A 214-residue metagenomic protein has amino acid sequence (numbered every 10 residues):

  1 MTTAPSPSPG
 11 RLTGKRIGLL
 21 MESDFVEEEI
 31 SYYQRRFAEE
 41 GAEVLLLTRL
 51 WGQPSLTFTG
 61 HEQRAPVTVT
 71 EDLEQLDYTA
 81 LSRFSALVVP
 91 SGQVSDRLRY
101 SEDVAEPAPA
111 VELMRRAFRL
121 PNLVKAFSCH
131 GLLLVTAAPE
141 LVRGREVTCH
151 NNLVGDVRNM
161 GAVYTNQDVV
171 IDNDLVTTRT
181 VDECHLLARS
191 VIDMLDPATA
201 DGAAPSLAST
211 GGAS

Functional and structural regions predicted by a protein language model:
M1-N122, L133-R143, V154-S214: Extended, subdomain-level signal for the structured scaffold at the beginning of enzyme domains
K125-A126, V147: A short beta-strand/loop micro-motif in the catalytic core of glycosyltransferases that engages the nucleotide-sugar
F127-G131: Short, thiol/selenol-centered motifs that function as redox-active sites or metal-ligating centers
C149-N152: Substrate-gating cap/lid alpha-helix
